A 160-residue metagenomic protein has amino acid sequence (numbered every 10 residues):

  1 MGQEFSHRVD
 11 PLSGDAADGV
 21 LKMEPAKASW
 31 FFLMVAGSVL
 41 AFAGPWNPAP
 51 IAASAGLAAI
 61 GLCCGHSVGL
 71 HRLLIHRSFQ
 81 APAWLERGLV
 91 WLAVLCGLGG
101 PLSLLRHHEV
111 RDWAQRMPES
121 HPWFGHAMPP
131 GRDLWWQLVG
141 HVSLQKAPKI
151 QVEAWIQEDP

Functional and structural regions predicted by a protein language model:
M1-P160: Non-catalytic, topology-defining segments of multipass membrane proteins
